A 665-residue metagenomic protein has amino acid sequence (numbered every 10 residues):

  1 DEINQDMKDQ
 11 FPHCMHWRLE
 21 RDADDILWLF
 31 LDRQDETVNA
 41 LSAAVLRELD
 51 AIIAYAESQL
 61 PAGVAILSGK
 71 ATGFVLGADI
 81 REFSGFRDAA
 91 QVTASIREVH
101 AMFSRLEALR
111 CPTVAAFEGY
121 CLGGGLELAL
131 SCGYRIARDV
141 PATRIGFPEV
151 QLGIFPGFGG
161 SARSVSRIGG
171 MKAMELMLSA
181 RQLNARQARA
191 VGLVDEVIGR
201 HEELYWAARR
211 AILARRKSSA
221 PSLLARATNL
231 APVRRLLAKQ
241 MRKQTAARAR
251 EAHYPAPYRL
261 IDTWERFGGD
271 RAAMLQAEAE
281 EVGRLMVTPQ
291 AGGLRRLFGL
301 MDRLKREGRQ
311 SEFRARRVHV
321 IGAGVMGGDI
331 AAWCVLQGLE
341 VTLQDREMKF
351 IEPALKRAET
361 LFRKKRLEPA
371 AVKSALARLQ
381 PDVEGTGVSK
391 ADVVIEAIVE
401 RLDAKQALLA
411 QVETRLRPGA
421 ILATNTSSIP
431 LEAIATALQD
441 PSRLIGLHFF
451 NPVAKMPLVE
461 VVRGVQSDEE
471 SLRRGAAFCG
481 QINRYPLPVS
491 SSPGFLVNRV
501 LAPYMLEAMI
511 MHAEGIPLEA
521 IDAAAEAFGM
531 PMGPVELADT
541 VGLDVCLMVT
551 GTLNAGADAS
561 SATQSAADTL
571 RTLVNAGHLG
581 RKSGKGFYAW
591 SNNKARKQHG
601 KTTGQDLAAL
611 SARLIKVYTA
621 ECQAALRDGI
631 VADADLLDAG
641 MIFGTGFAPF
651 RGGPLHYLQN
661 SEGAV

Functional and structural regions predicted by a protein language model:
D1-S68, S104: Conserved CoA-thioester-binding segment of acyl-CoA-metabolizing enzymes
P12-D24, D32-Q34, F86-D88, S95-E98 (+3 more regions): N-terminal glycine-rich phosphate-binding loop for ADP-containing cofactors
L60-P61, R110, G133, D392 (+1 more regions): Residue-level detector of structured alpha->beta connecting loops
I66-L67, D79, L128-A129, A188 (+1 more regions): Hydrophobic/aromatic residues within transmembrane alpha-helices of multi-pass small-molecule transporters
S68-M102, C121, Q151-G153: Glycine- (often His-adjacent) and acidic-residue-rich active-site loop that binds/positions the CoA thioester
H100, R105-L152, P156, V325: Glycine-rich beta-to-alpha active-site loop
